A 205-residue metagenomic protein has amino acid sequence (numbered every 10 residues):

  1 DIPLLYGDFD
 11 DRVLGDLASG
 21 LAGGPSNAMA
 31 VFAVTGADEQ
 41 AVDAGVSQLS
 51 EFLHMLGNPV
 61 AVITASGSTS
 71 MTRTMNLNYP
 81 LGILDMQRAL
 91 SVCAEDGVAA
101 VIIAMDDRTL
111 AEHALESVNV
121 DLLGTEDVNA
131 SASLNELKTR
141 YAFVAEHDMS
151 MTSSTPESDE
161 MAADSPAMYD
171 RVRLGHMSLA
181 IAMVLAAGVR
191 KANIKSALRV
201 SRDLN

Functional and structural regions predicted by a protein language model:
D1-L4, L17: Acidic-aromatic/histidine active-site loop/patch
P3-R12, L81: Short acidic-hydrophobic, aromatic-tinged amphipathic segments that line or gate anion-handling sites
D16-D170, L179-A187, K191, S201-N205: Phosphate-binding loop of NTP-binding sites
